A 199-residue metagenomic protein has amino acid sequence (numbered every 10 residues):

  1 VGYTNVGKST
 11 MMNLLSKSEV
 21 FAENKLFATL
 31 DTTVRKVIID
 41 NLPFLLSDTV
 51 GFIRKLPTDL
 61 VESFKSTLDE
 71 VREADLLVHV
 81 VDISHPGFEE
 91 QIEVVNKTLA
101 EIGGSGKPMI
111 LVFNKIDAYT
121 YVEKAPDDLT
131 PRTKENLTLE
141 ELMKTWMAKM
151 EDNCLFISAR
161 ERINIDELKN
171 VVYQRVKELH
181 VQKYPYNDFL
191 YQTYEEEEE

Functional and structural regions predicted by a protein language model:
V1-K8, M12-N13, K17, P86 (+1 more regions): C-terminal-of-GTPase-core extension/linker across diverse P-loop GTPases
V1-R72: Conserved G1/Walker A P-loop phosphate-binding module
N41-L42, D75, K107, D152: Short coil/turn segments at beta-strand junctions that form active-site/ligand-binding loops
L46, V80, V112: Generic enzyme active-site microenvironment
S47, E73-L77, M147-D152: Short acidic (Asp/Glu) and glycine-rich catalytic loops that position anionic groups and cofactors
R54-T58, F88, T133: Short, flexible loop segments at the rims of nucleotide/cofactor-binding pockets, characterized by
T58-E62, E90-E93, E167: Generic recognition of short, well-ordered alpha-helical segments
L60-H85, K97-G104: Inter-motif core of Ras-like GTPase G domains
